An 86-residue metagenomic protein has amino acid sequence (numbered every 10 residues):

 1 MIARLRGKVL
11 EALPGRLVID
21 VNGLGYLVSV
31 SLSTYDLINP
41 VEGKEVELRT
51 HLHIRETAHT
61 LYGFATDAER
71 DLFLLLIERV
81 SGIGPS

Functional and structural regions predicted by a protein language model:
M1-L5: Short coil-to-beta-strand transition motifs
R6, E11-S86: Long, highly charged, low-complexity intrinsically disordered interaction regions that mediate electrostatic DNA/RNA
